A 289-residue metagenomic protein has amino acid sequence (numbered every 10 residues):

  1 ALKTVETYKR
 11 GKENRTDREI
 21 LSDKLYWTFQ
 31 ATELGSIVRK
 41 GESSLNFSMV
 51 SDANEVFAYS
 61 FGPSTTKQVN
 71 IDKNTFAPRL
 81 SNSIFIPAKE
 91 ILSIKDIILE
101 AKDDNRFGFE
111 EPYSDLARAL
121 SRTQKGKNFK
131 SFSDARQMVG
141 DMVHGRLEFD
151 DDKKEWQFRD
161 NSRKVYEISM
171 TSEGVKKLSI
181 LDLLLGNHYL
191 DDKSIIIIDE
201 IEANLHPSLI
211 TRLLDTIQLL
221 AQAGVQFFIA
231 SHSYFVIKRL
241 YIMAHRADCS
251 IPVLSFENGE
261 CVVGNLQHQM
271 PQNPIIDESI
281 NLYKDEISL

Functional and structural regions predicted by a protein language model:
A1-L2, I237: Post-Walker A alpha-helix
L2-K193, C249, G259-L289: Phosphate-coordinating catalytic segments in nucleotide- and nucleic-acid-processing enzymes
S162, S169, N204, F227-F228: Short N-terminal micro-motifs specific to bacterial/archaeal maturation and metal-cluster initiation sites
K176-S179, T211, D215: Short, contiguous clusters of charged residues that form electrostatic/catalytic patches at enzyme active sites, used
I195-I197: Walker B motif beta-strand of ABC-family P-loop ATPases
D199-I201: Walker B catalytic acidic pair
R212-L289: C-terminal lobe/lid and adjacent interdomain/linker elements of RecA-like ASCE P-loop ATPase modules
